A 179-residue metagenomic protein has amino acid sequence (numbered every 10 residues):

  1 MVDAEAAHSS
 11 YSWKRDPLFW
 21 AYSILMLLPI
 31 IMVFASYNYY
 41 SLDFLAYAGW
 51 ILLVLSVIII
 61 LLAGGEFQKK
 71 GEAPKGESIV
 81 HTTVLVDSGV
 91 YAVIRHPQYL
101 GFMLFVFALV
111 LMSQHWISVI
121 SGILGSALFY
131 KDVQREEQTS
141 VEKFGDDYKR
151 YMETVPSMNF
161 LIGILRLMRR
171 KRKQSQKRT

Functional and structural regions predicted by a protein language model:
M1-D87, M103-T179: Membrane-anchoring alpha-helices and their flanking helix-loop junctions
S88, V93-L100: Histidine-centered phosphotransfer motif of kinases
